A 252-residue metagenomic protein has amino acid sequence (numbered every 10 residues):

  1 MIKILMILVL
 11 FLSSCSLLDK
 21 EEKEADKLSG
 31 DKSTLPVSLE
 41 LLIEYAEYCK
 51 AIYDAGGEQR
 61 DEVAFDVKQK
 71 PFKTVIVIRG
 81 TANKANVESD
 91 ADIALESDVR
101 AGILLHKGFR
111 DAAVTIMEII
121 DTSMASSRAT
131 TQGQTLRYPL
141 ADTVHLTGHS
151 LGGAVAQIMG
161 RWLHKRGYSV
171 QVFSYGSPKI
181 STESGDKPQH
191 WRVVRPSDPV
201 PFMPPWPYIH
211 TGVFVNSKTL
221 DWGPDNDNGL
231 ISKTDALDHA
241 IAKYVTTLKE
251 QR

Functional and structural regions predicted by a protein language model:
M1-I7: Sec-dependent signal peptide recognition, specifically the positively charged N-region followed immediately by
S13-S14: C-terminal motif of bacterial Sec signal peptides marking the signal peptidase cleavage site
L17-T147, L151-R252: Non-catalytic, mobile gating and regulatory segments of ester bond hydrolases
